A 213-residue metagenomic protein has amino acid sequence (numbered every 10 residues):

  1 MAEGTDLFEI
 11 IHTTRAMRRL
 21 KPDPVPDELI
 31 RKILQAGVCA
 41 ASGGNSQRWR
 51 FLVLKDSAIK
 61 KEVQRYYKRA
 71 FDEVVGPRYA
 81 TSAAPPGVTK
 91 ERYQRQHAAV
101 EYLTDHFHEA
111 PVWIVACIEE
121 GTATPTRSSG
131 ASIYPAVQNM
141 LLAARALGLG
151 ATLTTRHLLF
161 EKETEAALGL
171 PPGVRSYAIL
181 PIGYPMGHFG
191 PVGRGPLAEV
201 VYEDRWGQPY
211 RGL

Functional and structural regions predicted by a protein language model:
M1-K32: Short acidic N-proximal helix/loop "leader" segments that mark the beginning of a domain or an inter-domain linker
E3, E9, M17, Y177-L213: C-terminal helix-cap and adjacent tail motif
R19-L20, R50, G150-T154: Short catalytic-loop micro-motif centered on adjacent basic/acidic residues
I33-V38, V112-I114, E119-A166: Small-aliphatic-rich amphipathic alpha-helix that forms the alpha element of a beta-alpha
C39-S46: Glycine-rich phosphate/pyrophosphate-binding beta-alpha loops
S46-R48, F107-V112, R175: Short connector loops at helix/strand junctions that flank enzyme active sites, especially segments positioning acidic
V53-A131: Glycine/small-residue-rich phosphate/adenosyl-binding loop
D72-A83, L168-G193: A glycine-rich helix N-cap at a beta->alpha junction
